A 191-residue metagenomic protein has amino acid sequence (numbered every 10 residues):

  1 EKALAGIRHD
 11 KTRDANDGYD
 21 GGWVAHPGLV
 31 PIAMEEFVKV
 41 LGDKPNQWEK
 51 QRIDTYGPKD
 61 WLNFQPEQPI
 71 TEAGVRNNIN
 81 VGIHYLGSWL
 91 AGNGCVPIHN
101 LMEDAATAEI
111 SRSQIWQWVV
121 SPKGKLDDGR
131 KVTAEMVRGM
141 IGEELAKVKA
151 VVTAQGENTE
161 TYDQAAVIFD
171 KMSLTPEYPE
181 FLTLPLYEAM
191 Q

Functional and structural regions predicted by a protein language model:
E1-Q191: Expand to "…catalyze enediolate/carbanion chemistry for C-C bond making/breaking, isomerization, decarboxylation
